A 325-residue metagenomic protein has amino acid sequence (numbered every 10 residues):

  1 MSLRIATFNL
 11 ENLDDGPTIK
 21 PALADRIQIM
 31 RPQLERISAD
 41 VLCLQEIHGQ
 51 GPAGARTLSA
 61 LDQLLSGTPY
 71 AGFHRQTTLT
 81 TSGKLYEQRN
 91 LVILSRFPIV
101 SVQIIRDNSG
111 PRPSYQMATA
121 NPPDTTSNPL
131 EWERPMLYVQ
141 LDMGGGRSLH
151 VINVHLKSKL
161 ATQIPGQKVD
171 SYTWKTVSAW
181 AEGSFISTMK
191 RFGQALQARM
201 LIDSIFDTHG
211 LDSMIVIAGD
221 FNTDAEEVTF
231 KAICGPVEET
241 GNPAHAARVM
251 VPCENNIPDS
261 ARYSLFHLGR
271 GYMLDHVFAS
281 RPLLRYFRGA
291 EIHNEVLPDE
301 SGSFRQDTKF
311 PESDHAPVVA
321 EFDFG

Functional and structural regions predicted by a protein language model:
M1-L91, S171-T176, K190, L196 (+4 more regions): N-terminal, active-site-proximal structural segment of metallo-dependent hydrolase catalytic domains
E11, I47-H48, H155-K157, F221-D224: Catalytic metal-binding/acid-base residues of hydrolase active sites
P17-I19, G54-A55, I104-R106, I152 (+2 more regions): Short, solvent-exposed loop/turn and secondary-structure capping segments
G49-L160: Structured beta-strand-rich core segments of catalytic domains in phosphoester-bond hydrolases
Y86, P98-N121, T125, L130-W132 (+3 more regions): Metal-dependent phosphoester-hydrolase catalytic domains
T162-T188: A solvent-exposed, charged loop/short amphipathic helix patch at secondary-structure junctions
A181-G210: A long, amphipathic alpha-helix that forms part of the scaffold/cap immediately adjacent to metal-dependent active
